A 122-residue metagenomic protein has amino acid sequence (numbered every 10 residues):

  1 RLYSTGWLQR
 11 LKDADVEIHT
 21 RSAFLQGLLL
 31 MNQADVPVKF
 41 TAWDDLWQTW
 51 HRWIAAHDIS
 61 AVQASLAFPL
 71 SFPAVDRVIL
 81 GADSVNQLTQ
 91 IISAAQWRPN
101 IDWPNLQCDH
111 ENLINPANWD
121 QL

Functional and structural regions predicted by a protein language model:
R1-E111: Beta/alpha (TIM)-barrel catalytic core signal, keyed to glycine-rich beta->alpha loops juxtaposed to Asp/Glu that bind
L106-L122: A short, charged, Gly/Pro-tolerant segment at domain boundaries
